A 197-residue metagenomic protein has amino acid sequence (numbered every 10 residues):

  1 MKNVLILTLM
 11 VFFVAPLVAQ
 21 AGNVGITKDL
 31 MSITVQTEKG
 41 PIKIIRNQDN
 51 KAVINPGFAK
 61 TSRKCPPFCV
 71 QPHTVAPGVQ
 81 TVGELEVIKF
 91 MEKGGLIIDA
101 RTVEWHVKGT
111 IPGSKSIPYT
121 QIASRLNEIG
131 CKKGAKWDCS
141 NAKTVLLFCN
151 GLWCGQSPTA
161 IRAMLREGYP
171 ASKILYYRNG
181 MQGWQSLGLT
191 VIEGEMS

Functional and structural regions predicted by a protein language model:
I6-P16: Bacterial N-terminal signal peptides
A19-L96, W105, S197: Flexible, polar/low-complexity N-terminal or interdomain linker segments that lie immediately upstream of folded
V70-W153, G194: Positively charged, proline/Ser/Thr-rich regional signature most characteristic of the Rhodanese/CDC25-like
K108-I111, P158-I161, L187-G188: Short, solvent-exposed loop/turn and secondary-structure capping segments
K132-G183: Catalytic cysteine-centered active loop of the rhodanese-like fold, especially the PTP/DSP P-loop
L187-S197: Active-site neighborhoods of enzymes that stabilize oxyanions during catalysis
